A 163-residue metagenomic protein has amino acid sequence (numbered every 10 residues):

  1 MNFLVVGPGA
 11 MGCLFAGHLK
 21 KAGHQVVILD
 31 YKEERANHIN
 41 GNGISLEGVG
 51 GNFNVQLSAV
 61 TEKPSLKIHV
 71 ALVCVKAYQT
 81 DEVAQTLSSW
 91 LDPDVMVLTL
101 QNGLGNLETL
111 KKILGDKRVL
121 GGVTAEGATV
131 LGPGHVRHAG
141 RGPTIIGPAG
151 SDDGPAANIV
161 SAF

Functional and structural regions predicted by a protein language model:
M1-G48: NAD(P)+-binding Rossmann beta1-loop-alpha1 motif at the extreme N-terminus of oxidoreductases
L4, V27, M96-L98, I145: A structural signal for isolated positions on well-ordered beta-strands in alpha/beta enzyme cores
Y31, L87, P155: Flavin (primarily FAD) cofactor-binding/catalytic cores of flavoenzymes
R35-H38, L107-E108, G154: Short, charged/polar "capping" segments at the starts of alpha-helices and the immediately preceding loops
V49-N54, A149: Active-site-adjacent segment of FAD-dependent monooxygenases/related oxidoreductases
F53-R137: Rossmann-like NAD(P)(H) cofactor-binding subdomain of soluble oxidoreductases
G134-A157: Short beta-strand and adjoining strand-loop segment in the mid-core of the Rossmann-like NAD(P)-dependent dehydrogenase
N158-F163: Short, intrinsically disordered, charge-balanced linker/junction segments flanking boundaries in proteins
